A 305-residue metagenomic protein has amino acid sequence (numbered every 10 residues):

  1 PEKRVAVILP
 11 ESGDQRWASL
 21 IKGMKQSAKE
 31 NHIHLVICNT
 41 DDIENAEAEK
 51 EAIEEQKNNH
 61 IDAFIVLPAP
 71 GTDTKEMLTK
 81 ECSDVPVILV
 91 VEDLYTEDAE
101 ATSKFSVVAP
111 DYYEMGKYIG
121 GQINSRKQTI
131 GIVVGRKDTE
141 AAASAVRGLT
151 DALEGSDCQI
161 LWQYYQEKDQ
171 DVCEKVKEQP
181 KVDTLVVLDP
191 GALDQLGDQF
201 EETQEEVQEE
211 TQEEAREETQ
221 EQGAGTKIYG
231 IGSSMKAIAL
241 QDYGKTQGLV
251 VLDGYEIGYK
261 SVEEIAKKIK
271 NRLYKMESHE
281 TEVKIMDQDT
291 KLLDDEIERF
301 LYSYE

Functional and structural regions predicted by a protein language model:
R4-G23, S27, V36-E47, A69-G71 (+2 more regions): Extracytoplasmic "Venus flytrap"
R16-I33, M115-I119, E140-Q159, D171 (+1 more regions): Short, solvent-exposed amphipathic alpha-helices that sit in or adjacent to ligand/effector-binding or catalytic
V36-H60, L161-Q179, L193-Q195: Structural motif
H60-A69, P86-V90, G131-V134, L161 (+3 more regions): Periplasmic-binding protein-like
P70-E114, S234-Y243: Flexible loop/hinge segments that line or gate small-molecule binding clefts
I88-E97, L185-G197, E201-E209, E221-Q247 (+1 more regions): Venus flytrap/periplasmic-binding-protein-like
S106-G131, S233-I238, L252-K270: Hydrophobic alpha-helical segments within soluble ligand-binding/sensing domains
D253-E305: Hinge/cleft segment of the Venus flytrap/periplasmic-binding protein
